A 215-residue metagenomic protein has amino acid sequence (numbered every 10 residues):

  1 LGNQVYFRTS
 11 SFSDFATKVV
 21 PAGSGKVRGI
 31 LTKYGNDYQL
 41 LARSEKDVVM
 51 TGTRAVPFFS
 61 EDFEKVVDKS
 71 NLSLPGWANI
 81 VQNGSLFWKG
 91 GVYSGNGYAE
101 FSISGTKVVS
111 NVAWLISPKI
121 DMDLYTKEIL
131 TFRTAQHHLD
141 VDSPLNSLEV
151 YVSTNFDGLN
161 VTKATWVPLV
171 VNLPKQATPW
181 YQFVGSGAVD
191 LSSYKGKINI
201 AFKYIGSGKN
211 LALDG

Functional and structural regions predicted by a protein language model:
L1-A55: OB-fold single-stranded nucleic acid-binding module
K33-Y34, V66-S70, T154-L159, G206-G208: Acidic glycine-/aspartate-rich tracts in secreted/extracellular proteins
Q39, V108-W114, I205-G215: Extracellular carbohydrate recognition
D62-S104: Extracellular glycan-recognition surfaces and repeat-rich motifs
F63, S117, M122-D140, L148-V152 (+1 more regions): Extracellular beta-strand-rich recognition modules
E100-A113, K175-Q182: Extracellular beta-rich ligand/substrate-recognition surface
Q136-L173: Non-cytosolic beta-sandwich-type ligand-binding/adhesion modules
L173-G215: Terminal, low-complexity interaction segments
